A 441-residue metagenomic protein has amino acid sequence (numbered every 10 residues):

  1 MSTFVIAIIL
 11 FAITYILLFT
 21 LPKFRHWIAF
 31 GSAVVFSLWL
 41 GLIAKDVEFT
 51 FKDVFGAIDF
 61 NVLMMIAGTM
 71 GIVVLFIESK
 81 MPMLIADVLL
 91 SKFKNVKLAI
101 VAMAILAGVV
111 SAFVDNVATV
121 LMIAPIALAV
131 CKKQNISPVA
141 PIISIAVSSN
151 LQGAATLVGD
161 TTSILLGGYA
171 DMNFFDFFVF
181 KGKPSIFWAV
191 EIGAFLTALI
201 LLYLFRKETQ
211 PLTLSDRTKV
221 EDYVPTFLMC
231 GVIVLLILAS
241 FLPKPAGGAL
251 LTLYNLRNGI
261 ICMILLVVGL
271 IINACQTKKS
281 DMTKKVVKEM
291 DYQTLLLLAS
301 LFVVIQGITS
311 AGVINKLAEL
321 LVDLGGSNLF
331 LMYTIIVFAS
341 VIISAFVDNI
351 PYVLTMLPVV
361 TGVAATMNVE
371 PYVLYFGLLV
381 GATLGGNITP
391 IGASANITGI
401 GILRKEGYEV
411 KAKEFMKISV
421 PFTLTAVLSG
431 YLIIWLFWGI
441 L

Functional and structural regions predicted by a protein language model:
M1-E78, L84, G182-E319, K417-L441: Hydrophobic transmembrane alpha-helices of multi-pass small-molecule transporters
I16-K23, L106-D115, A146-V158, F338-Y352 (+1 more regions): Transmembrane alpha-helix interface/packing and boundary motifs in multi-pass membrane proteins, characterized by
H26, N61, L98, V139 (+5 more regions): Residues that define the loop-to-transmembrane-helix transition and helix capping in multi-pass membrane transporters
F49-V139, T294-M367, P371: Membrane-embedded alpha-helical segments and adjacent helix-loop junctions characteristic of multi-pass solute
I85, A118-A129, I142-I143, A155-A170 (+4 more regions): Re-entrant/interfacial helical elements at transmembrane boundaries that shape and gate the permeation pathway
V130-T226, E370, I397-L432: Membrane-core helix-loop-helix motifs of multi-pass transport proteins
N135, V179-A189, S300, F330-L441: C-terminal transmembrane helix pair
